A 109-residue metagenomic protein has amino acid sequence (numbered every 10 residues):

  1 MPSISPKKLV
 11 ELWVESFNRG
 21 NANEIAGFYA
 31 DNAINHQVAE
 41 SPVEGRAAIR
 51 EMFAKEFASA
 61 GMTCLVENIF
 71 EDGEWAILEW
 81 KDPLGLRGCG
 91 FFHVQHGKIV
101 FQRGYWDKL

Functional and structural regions predicted by a protein language model:
M1-N23, G27, D31: Short, low-complexity N-terminal intrinsically disordered segments enriched in polar/charged residues
P2, H36, R50-L109: A beta-strand edge to alpha-helix "cap/lid" segment located at domain peripheries
I4, E40-V43: Charge-dense, low-complexity intrinsically disordered segments
W13, Q37-E40: Conserved short-loop catalytic and cofactor-binding motifs
R19, N23, A48, V100: Short, flexible micro-motifs
G27, P42, F92: Residues that recognize and position ribonucleotide moieties
P42-E51: Short beta-edge strand/loop motif at the mouth of beta-sheet-based domains
